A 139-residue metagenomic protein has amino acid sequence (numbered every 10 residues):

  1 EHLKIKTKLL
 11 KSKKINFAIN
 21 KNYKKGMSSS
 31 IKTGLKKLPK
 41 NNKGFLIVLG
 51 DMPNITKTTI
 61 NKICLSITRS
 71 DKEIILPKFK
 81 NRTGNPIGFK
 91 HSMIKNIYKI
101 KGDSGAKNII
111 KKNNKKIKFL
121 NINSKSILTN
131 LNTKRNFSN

Functional and structural regions predicted by a protein language model:
E1-G44: Conserved N-terminal catalytic core of the sugar/cofactor nucleotidyltransferase
A18-N20, P77, L120, L131: Hydrophobic residues at beta-strand termini and immediately following loops that shape nucleotide-binding pockets
N42-K43, S70-K72, K115: Short, high-confidence coil segments that cap the C-terminus of an alpha-helix and link into the following beta-strand
L46-V48: Short aromatic-hydrophobic micro-motifs that form the base-stacking/packing surface for donor nucleotide recognition
G50-M52: Short acidic donor-binding/metal-coordinating loop in glycosyltransferase active sites
I55-R82: Conserved donor-nucleotide/metal-binding helix-loop-beta segment in metal-dependent transferases, i.e., the alpha-helix
N85-F89, N130-N132: Short glycine- and hydrophobic/aromatic-rich loop-to-beta-strand nucleating segment in the catalytic cores
K95, K99-N139: Conserved alpha/beta core of the MobA/IspD/sugar-nucleotide pyrophosphorylase nucleotidyltransferase superfamily
